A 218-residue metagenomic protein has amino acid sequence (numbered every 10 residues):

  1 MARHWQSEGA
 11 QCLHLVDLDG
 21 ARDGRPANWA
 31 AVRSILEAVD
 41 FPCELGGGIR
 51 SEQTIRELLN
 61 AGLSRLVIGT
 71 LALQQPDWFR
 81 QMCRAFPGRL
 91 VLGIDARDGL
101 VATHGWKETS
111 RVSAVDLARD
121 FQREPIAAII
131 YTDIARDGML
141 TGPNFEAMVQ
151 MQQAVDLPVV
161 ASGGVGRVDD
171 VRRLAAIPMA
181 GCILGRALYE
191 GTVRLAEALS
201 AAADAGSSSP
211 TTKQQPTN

Functional and structural regions predicted by a protein language model:
W5, L13, L58, L92 (+4 more regions): Conserved, mostly hydrophobic/aromatic
E8-G9, V16, A38, N60-G62 (+4 more regions): Structural motif
L13-L15, C43-G47, L66-I68, L90-I94 (+3 more regions): Hydrophobic faces of well-ordered beta-strands that scaffold small-molecule active sites in alpha/beta enzyme cores
G20-E37, R50-R56, T70-V91, R136-Q152 (+2 more regions): Active-site-adjacent beta->alpha loops and helix N-cap segments on the catalytic face of soluble alpha/beta enzymes
V32-S34, A102-Y131, G142-D156, V160 (+1 more regions): Short loop-to-alpha-helix "cap/lid" segments that border enzyme active sites across diverse enzyme classes
V39, C43-R65, E146-G181: Catalytic cores of alpha/beta
R56-L59, L63-D137: Conserved anion-binding
W78-A85, A175-S209, K213, N218: C-terminal helical cap(s) of enzyme catalytic domains, especially alpha/beta-barrels
